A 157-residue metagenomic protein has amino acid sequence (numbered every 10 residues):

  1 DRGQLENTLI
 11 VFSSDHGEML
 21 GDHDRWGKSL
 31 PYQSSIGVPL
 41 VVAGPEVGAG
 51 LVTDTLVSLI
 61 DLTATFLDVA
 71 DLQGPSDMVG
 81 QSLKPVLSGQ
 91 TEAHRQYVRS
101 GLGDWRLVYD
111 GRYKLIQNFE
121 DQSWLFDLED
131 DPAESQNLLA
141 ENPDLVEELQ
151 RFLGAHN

Functional and structural regions predicted by a protein language model:
D1-L51, S58: Histidine-centered active-site microenvironments of extracellular/periplasmic hydrolases and transferases
L5, E141-D144: Alpha-helical structural elements of signaling/regulatory helical domains
S13, D77, L139: Active-site-adjacent beta-strand anchor residues
H16-D22, I60-T63, D68-A133, L145-E148 (+1 more regions): C-terminal cap/loop subdomain of S1 sulfatases and analogous C-terminal strand-loop tails that border
G27, V47-V57, V69-G74, E134-E141: Active-site rim elements
P39, G154-N157: A short, conserved beta-to-alpha structural element at the edge of catalytic cores that scaffolds binding
R151: Basic, alpha-helical interaction scaffolds
